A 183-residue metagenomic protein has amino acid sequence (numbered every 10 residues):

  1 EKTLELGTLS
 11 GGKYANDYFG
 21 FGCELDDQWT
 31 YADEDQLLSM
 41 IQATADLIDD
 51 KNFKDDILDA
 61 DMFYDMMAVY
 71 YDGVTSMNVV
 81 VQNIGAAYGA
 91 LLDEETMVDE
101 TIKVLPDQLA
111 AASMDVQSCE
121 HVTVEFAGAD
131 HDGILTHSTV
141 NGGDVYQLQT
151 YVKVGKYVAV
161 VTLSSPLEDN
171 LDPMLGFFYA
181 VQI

Functional and structural regions predicted by a protein language model:
E1-F63, S113, S118-E120, V140-D144 (+2 more regions): N-terminal targeting sequences that direct proteins away from the cytosol to non-cytosolic compartments
D35-L148, G155: Conserved polar/disulfide-associated segments of primarily extracytoplasmic proteins
